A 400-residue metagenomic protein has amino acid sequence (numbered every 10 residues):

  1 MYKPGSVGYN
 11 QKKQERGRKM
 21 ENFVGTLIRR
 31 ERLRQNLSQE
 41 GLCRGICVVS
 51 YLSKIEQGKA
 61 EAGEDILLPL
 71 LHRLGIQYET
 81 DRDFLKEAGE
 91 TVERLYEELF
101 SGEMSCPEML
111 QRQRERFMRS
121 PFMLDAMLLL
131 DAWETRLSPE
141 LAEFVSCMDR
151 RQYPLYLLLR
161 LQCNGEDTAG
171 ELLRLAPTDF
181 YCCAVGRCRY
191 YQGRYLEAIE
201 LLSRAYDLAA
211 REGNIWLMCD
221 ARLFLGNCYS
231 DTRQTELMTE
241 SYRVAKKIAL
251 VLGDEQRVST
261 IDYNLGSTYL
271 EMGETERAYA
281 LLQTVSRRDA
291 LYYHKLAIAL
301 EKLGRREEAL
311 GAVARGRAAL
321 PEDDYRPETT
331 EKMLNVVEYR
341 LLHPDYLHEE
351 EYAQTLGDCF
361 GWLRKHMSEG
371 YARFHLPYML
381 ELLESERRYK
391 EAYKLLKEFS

Functional and structural regions predicted by a protein language model:
Y2, G8-R34: A short, Lys/Arg-rich alpha-helix, primarily the initiator
Q35-K54: Short alpha-helical DNA-recognition segment
G63-D81: DNA major-groove recognition helix of helix-turn-helix/homeodomain DNA-binding modules
E98, R160, N164, R189 (+7 more regions): Residue at a conserved register position within TPR or TPR-like alpha-solenoid repeats
Q111-R116, A142-S146, G170-R174, S203-N214 (+5 more regions): Amphipathic alpha-helical segments of tetratricopeptide repeats
A126, L155, F180, D220 (+6 more regions): Residue register of alpha-helical TPR repeats
